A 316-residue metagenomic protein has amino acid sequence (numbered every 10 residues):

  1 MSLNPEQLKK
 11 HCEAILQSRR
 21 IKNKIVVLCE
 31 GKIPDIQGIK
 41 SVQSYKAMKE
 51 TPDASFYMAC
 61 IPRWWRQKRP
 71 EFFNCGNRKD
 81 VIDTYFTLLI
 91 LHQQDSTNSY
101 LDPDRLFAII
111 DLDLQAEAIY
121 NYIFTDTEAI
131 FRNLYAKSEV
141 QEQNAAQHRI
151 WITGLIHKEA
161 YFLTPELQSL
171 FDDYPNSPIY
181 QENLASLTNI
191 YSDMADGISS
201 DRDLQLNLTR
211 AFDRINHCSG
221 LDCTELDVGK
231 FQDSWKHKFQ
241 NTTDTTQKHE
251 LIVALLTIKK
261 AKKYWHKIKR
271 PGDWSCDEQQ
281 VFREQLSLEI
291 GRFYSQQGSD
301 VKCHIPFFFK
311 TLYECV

Functional and structural regions predicted by a protein language model:
M1-F107, L112-D113: RecA-like P-loop NTPase motor core
K9, E13, M58, I82-I90 (+6 more regions): Generic detector of well-ordered alpha-helical segments enriched in charged/polar residues, highlighting helical
I25, D53, Y57, L155-E159 (+3 more regions): Short runs of predominantly hydrophobic/aromatic residues within well-ordered alpha helices that form helix-helix
G76-T84, A160-P165, D172, V253 (+1 more regions): General structural signal for secondary-structure boundaries
I109-V253: Activity-critical C-terminal alpha-helical subdomain
S200-V316: Extended, basic/helix-rich recognition subdomains
